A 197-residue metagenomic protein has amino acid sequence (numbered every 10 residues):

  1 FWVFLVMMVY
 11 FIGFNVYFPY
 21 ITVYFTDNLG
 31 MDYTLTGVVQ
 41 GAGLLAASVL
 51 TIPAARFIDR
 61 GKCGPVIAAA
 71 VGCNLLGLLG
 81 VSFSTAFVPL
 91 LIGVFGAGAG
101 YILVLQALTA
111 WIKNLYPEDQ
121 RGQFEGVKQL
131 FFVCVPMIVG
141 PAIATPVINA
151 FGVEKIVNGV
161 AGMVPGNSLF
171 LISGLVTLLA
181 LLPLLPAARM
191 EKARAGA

Functional and structural regions predicted by a protein language model:
P19-T36: Short amphipathic helix-loop junctions that connect adjacent transmembrane helices in Major Facilitator Superfamily/SLC
Y33-T34, E118-F131: Loop-to-transmembrane helix entry/capping segments in MFS-fold secondary transporters and related SLC/MFSD carriers
V49-K62, I148: Helix-to-loop junctions at the C-terminal end of transmembrane segments in multipass secondary transporters
P65-G80: Structural signature of the two symmetry-related core transmembrane helices
S82-V94: Helix-loop junctions at membrane interfaces in 12-TM secondary transporters
L103-P117: Intracellular juxtamembrane helix-capping segments at the cytosolic ends of symmetry-related transmembrane helices
I148-V176: A membrane-interface helix-boundary motif in multi-pass transporters
G166-A197: Multi-pass alpha-helical transporter architecture, strongest for 12-TM Major Facilitator/SLC carriers used
